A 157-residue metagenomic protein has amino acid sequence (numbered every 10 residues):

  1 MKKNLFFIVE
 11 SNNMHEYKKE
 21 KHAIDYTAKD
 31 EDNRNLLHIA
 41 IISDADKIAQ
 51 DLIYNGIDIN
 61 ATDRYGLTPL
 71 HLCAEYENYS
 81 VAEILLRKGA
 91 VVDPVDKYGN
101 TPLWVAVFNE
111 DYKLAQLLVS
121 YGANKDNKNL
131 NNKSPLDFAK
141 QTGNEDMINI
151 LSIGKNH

Functional and structural regions predicted by a protein language model:
M1-S11, Y121, L130-K133, D137-H157: Ankyrin-repeat-protein effector appendages
M1-S43, Q50, Y54, N156-H157: Intrinsically disordered, low-complexity regulatory segments in ankyrin-centric signaling systems
F7-N12, I39-A45, L72-N78, V105-D111 (+1 more regions): Ankyrin repeat A-helix N-terminal signature
N13-K21, A45-I53, N78-L86, D111-V119 (+1 more regions): Ankyrin repeat structural motif
A61-E77: Helix-adjacent hinge/juxtasegments
